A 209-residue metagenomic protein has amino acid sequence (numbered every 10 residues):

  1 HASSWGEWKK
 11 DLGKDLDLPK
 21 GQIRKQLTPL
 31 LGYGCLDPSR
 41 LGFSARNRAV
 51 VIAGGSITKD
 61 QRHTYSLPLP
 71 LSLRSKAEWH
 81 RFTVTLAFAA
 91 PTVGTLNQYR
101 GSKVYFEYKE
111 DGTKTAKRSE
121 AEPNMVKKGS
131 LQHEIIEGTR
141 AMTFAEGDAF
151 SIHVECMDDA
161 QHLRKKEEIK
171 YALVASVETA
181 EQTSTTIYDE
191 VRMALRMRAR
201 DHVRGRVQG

Functional and structural regions predicted by a protein language model:
H1-L12: Hydrolase catalytic cores
K10, T92-G94, A160: Residue-level signal for secondary-structure boundary sites
L12, K76, Y171-A175: Long internal repeat-built scaffold domains in very large eukaryotic proteins
G13-L18: Structured alpha-helical bundle/scaffold domains in large eukaryotic membrane-trafficking regulators
P19-E110: Secreted peptidase-domain scaffold signal
Y65-L71, K127-M142: Exposed aromatic-hydrophobic patches
V93-I135: Surface-exposed beta-strand/loop patches in noncatalytic accessory domains and peripheral targeting/linker segments
G101-T113, R140-G209: C-terminal edge strands of extracellular/lumenal beta-sandwich accessory domains
